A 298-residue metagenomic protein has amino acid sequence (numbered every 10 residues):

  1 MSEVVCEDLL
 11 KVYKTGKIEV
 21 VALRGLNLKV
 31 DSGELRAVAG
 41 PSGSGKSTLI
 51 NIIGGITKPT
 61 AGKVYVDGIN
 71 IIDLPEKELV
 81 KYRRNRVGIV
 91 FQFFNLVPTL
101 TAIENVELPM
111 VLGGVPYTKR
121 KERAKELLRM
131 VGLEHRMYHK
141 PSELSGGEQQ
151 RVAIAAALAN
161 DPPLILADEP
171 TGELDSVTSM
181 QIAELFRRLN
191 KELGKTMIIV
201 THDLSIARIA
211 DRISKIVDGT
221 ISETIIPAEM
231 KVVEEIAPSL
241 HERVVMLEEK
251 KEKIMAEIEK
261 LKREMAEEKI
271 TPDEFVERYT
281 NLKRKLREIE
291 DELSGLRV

Functional and structural regions predicted by a protein language model:
E3-V4, L10-L26, V30-T201, A207: ABC family nucleotide-binding domain
I209-K215: Conserved catalytic segment of ABC-fold P-loop ATPases
I216, T220-E242: Conserved beta-strand-loop-alpha-helix hinge in the C-terminal portion of ABC ATPase nucleotide-binding domains
I236-E267: Charged/polar low-complexity intrinsically disordered segments, enriched in acidic residues
V245, E252, T280-R287: Generic structural signal for well-ordered, non-transmembrane alpha-helical segments in soluble/cytosolic regions
P272-N281: Short, charged, amphipathic alpha-helical segments
K283-V298: Amphipathic alpha-helical coiled-coil segments
